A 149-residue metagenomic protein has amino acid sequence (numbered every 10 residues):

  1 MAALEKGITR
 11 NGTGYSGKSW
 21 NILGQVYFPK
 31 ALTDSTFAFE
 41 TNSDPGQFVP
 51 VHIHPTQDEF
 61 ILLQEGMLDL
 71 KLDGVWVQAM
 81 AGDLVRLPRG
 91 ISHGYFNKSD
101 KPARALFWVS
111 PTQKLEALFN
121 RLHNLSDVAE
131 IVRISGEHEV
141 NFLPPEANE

Functional and structural regions predicted by a protein language model:
M1-F37, H123-E149: A short, N-terminal "cap"/entry segment at the start of jelly-roll beta-barrel domains of the cupin/DSBH fold
R10, G74-S92: Short acidic-glycine-tyrosine-enriched beta hairpin
L23, F39-H54: Conserved short histidine dyad/triad with adjacent acidic residue
F28-A31, V49-H54, F96-K98: Short histidine-centered beta-strand/loop micro-motifs that create catalytic or ligand/metal-coordination sites
L32, D69, R89-L115: Ligand-binding loop in jelly-roll beta-barrel domains
I53, D69, L84-R86: Compact, well-ordered interaction domains used in eukaryotic information-processing assemblies
T56-D58, L62-L68, D73: Glycine- and acidic-residue-biased ligand/ion/polar-headgroup-sensing regions
W108-V128: A hydrophobic/aromatic-rich effector-binding and dimerization subdomain of bacterial HTH-type transcriptional regulators
